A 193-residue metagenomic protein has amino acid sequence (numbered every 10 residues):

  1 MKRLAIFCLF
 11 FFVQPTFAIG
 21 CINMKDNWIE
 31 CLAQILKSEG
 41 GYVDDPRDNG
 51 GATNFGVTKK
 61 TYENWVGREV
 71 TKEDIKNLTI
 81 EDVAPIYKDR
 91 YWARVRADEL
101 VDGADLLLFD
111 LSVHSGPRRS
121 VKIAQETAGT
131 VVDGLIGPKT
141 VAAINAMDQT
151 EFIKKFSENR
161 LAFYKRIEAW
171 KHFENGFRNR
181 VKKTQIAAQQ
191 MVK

Functional and structural regions predicted by a protein language model:
L4-V13: Sec-dependent N-terminal signal peptides
F17-K193: Cell-wall polysaccharide-cleaving catalytic domain and substrate-binding groove, primarily in peptidoglycan/chitin
